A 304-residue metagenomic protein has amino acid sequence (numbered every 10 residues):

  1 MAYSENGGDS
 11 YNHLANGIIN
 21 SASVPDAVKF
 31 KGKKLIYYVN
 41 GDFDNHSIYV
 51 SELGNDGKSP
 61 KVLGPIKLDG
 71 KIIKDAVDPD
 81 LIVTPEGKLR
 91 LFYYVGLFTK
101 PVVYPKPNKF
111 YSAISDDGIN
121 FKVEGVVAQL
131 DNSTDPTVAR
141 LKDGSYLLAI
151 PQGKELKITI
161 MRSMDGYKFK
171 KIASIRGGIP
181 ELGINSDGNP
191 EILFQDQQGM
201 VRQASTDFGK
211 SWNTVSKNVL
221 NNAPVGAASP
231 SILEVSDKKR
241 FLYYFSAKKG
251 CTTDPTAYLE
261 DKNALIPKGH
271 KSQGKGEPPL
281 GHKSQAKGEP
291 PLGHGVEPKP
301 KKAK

Functional and structural regions predicted by a protein language model:
M1-D75, I82-D135, A139-A228, L233-K271: Beta-rich carbohydrate-recognition and catalytic domains
G269-G293: Long, intrinsically disordered low-complexity tandem-repeat segments
K302-K304: Short, solvent-exposed mixed-charge patches
